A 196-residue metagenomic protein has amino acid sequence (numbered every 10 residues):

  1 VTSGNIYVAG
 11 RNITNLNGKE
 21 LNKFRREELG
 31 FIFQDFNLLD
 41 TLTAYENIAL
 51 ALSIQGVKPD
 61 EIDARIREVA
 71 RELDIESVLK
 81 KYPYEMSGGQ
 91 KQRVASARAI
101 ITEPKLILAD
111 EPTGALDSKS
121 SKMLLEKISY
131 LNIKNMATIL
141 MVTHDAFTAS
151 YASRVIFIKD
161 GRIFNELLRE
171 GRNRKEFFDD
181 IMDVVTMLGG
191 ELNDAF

Functional and structural regions predicted by a protein language model:
V1-R154, I158: ABC family nucleotide-binding domain
R162-M187: Conserved beta-strand-loop-alpha-helix hinge in the C-terminal portion of ABC ATPase nucleotide-binding domains
